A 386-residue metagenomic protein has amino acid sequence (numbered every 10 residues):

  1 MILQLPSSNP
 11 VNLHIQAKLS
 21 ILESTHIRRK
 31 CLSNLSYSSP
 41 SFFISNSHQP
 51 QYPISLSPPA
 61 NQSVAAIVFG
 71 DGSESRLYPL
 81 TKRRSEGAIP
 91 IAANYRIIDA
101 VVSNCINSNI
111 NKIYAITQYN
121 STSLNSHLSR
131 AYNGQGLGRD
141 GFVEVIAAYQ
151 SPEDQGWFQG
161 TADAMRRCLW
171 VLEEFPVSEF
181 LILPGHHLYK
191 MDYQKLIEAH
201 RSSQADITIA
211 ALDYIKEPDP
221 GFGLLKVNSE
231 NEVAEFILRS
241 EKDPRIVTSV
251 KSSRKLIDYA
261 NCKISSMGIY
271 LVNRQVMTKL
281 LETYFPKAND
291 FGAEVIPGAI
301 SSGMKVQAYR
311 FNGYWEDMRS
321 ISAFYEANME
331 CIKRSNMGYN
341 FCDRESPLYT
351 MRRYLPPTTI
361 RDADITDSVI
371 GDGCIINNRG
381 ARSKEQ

Functional and structural regions predicted by a protein language model:
M1-I67, R274-Q386: Left-handed beta-helix
I2-A199, V227: Conserved N-terminal catalytic core of the sugar/cofactor nucleotidyltransferase
R83, S203, S302-G303: Structured helix-beta-strand junction loops
N111, D206, K305: Residue-level detector of anion-binding/catalytic polar loops
N120, Q150, Y214-K216, S240-K242 (+3 more regions): Glycine-rich beta-alpha junction loops
L128, Y132, E173-P176, Y189-Q275 (+1 more regions): Conserved core of the sugar-phosphate nucleotidyltransferase
I146-A148, A210, Y309-F311: Conserved beta-strand termini and adjacent loop/short-helix elements that scaffold enzyme active sites in alpha/beta
L181, Y270, N289: Residues that recognize and position ribonucleotide moieties
